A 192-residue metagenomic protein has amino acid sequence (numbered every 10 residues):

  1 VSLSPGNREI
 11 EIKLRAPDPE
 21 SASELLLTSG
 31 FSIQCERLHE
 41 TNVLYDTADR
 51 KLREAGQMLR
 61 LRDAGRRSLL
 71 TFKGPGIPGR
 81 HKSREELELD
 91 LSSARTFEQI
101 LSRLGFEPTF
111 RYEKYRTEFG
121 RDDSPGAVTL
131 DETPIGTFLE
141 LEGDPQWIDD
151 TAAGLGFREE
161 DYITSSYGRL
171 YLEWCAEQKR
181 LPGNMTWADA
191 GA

Functional and structural regions predicted by a protein language model:
V1-G126, D161-A192: N-terminal strand-loop-strand beta-hairpin
R15, D144-Q146: Short amphipathic alpha-helical "recognition" segments used for binding
R66, I135-T137: Beta-strand-connecting loop/turn residues
G74, P134, P145: A short beta-strand motif that forms part of the nucleic acid-binding face of small beta-barrel RNA-binding folds
V128, W147-D150, A192: C-terminal accessory/tail domains of diverse enzymes
V128-I135: A contiguous pocket-lining binding segment that forms or flanks enzyme active sites
Q146, A152-E160: A hydrophobic, small-residue-rich beta->alpha segment in the mid-to-C-terminal subdomain of diverse proteins
